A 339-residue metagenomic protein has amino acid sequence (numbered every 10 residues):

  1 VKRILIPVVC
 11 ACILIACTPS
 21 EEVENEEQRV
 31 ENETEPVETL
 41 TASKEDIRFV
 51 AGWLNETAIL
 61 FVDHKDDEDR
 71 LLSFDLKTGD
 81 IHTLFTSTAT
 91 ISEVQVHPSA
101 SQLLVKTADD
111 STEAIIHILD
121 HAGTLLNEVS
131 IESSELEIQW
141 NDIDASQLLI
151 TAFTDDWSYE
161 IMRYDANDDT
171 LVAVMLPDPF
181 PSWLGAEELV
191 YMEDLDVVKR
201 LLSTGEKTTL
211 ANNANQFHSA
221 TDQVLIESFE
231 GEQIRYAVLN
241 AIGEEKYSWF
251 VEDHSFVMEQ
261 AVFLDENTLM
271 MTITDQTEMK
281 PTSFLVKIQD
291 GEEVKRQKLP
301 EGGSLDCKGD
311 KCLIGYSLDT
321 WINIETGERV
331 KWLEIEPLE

Functional and structural regions predicted by a protein language model:
I13-A16: C-terminal motif of bacterial Sec signal peptides marking the signal peptidase cleavage site
T18-S20: Bacterial signal peptide processing site
E26-E38, D67-T83, S111-E128, D156-V174 (+4 more regions): Surface-exposed loop/turn elements that mediate protein-protein interactions on large endomembrane-trafficking
V37-L72, T88-V94: Beta-strand-rich domains and repeat architectures in extracellular enzymes and scaffolds, especially beta-propellers
E45-G52, T90-V96, S134-N141, M175-E187 (+4 more regions): Repeated scaffold domains used in trafficking and secretory/extracellular systems, primarily beta-propellers
N55, L60-D66, L104-S111, L149-D155 (+6 more regions): Beta-strand C-termini and the immediately following turn/loop, strongest in propeller blades
H82-T107, A114, L125-S134: Blade-loop segments of beta-propeller domains
T124-N141, A145-Q147, A152, P177-D178: Asp-box/WD-like beta-propeller blade repeats and closely related beta-sheet repeat scaffolds
